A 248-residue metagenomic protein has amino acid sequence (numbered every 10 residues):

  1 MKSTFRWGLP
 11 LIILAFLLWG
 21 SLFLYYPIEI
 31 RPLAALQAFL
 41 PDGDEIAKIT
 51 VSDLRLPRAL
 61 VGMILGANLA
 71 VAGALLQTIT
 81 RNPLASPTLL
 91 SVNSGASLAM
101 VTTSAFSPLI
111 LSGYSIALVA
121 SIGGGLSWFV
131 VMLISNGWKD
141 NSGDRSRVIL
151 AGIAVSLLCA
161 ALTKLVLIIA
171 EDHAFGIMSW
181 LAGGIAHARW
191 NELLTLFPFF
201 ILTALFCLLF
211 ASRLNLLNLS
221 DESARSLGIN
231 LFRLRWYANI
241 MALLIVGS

Functional and structural regions predicted by a protein language model:
M1-S248: Alpha-helical transmembrane segments in inner-membrane proteins
